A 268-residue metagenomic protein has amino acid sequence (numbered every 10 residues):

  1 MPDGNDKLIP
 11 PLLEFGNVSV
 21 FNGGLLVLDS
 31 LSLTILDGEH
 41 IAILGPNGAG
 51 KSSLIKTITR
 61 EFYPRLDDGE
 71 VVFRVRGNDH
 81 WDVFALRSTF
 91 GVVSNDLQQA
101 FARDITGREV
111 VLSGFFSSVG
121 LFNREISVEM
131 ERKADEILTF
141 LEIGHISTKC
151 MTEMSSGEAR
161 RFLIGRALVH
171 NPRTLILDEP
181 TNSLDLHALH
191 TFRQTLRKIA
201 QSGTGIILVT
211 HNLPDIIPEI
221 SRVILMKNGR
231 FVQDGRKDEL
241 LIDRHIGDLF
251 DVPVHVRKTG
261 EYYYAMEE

Functional and structural regions predicted by a protein language model:
L13, V27-S30: Conserved structural motif at the start of ABC-family nucleotide-binding domains
L112, S127-I146: Conserved ABC ATPase "signature" region
E125, C150-M154: Conserved ABC ATPase signature
L175-E179: Catalytic Walker B motif of ABC-type/P-loop ATPase nucleotide-binding domains
T210-H211: H-loop/switch region of ABC-family ATPase nucleotide-binding domains
V223-R236: H-loop (His-switch) and adjacent beta-strand-loop-beta switch element of ABC-type ATPase nucleotide-binding domains
L249-E268: ABC ATPase nucleotide-binding domains
